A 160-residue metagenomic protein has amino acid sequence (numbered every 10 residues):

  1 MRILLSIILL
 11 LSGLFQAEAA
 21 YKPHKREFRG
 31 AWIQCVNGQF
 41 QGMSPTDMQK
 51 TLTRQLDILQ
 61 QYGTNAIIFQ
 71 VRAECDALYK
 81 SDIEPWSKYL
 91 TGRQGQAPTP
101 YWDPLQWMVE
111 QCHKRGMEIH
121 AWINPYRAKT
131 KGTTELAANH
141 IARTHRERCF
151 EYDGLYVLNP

Functional and structural regions predicted by a protein language model:
M1-I7: Sec-dependent signal peptide recognition, specifically the positively charged N-region followed immediately by
I8-A17: Hydrophobic h-region of N-terminal signal peptides that target proteins for export in Gram-negative bacteria
K22-E27, Q60-Q61, H113-K114: Extracellular/periplasmic catalytic domains that process cell-envelope and extracellular macromolecules
R26-F28, W32-Q34, G38-K50, E110 (+2 more regions): Active-site-adjacent "subsite" loops/lids of carbohydrate-active enzymes
G30, L59, I67, C112 (+1 more regions): Conserved, mostly hydrophobic/aromatic
K50-A77: Catalytic domains of carbohydrate-active enzymes, especially glycoside hydrolases
F69-Q94: Glycine-rich, proline-tolerant flexible connector loops at the mouths of alpha/beta enzymes
Q106-V109, H113: Anion (oxyanion) recognition and catalysis
